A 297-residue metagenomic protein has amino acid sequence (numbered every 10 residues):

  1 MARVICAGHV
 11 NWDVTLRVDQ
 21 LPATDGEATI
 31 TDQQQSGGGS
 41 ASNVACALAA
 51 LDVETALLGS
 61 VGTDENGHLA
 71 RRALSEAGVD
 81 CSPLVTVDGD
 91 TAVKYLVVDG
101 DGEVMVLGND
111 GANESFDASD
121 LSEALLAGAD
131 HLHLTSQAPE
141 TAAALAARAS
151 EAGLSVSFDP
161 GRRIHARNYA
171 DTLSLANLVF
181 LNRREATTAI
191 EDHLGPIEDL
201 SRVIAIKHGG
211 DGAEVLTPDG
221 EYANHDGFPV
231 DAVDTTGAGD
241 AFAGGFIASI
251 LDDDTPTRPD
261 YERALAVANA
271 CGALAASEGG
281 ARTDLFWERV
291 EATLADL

Functional and structural regions predicted by a protein language model:
M1-S60, L69, A232: Glycine-rich phosphate/adenosyl-contacting loop at the front of the ribokinase-like
M1-V4, V10-V14, D19-A28, Q35 (+10 more regions): Haloarchaeal acidic low-complexity proteome signature biased toward cell-envelope/secretome components but also
A49, S150, L251: Gly/Ala-rich phosphate-binding loop of Rossmann-like dinucleotide-binding domains, activating on the conserved
E54-P83, G89: A glycine-rich beta-to-alpha transition motif near the start of alpha/beta enzyme domains, typified by
T86, L96-H131, S136: Conserved phosphate-binding/catalytic loop of the ribokinase/pfkB sugar-kinase fold
L132-E140, D159-G161: Catalytic beta/alpha-barrel core
S150-N224, D231: Conserved phosphate/ATP/ADP-binding segment of small-molecule kinases
L194-L297: Conserved phosphate-binding/catalytic region of the ribokinase-like
